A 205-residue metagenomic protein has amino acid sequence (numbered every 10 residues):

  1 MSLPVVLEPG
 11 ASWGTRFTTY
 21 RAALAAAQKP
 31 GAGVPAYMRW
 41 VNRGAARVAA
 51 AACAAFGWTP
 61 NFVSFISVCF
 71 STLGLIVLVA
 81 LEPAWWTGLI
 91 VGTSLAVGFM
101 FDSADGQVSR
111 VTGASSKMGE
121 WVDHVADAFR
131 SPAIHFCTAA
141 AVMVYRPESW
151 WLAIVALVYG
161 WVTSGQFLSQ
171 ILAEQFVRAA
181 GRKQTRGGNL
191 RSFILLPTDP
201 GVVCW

Functional and structural regions predicted by a protein language model:
S2-A50, V125-W205: A feature for the membrane-embedded catalytic helix bundles of lipid/isoprenoid biosynthetic enzymes
P35-R39, V63, S94-L95, D123: Alpha-helical transmembrane segments of multi-pass integral membrane proteins
A50-W58, G119: Membrane interfacial helix-start motif at the N-side
P60-M118, V155: Membrane-embedded alpha-helical segments that form the functional core of polytopic membrane enzymes, especially those
K117-V125: Membrane-interface alpha-helices at helix entry/exit sites of multi-pass transporters
